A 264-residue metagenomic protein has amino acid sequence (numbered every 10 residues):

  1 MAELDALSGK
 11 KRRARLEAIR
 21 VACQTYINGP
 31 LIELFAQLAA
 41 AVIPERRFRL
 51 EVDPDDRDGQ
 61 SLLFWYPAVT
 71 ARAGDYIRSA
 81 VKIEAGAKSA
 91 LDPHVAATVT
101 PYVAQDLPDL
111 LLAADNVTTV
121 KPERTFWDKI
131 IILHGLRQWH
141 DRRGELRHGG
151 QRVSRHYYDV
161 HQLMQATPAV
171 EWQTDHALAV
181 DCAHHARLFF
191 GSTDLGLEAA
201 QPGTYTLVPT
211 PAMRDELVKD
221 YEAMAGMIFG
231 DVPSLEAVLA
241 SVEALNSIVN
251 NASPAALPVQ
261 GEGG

Functional and structural regions predicted by a protein language model:
A2-G264: Structured mid-to-C-terminal alpha-helical surface segments
